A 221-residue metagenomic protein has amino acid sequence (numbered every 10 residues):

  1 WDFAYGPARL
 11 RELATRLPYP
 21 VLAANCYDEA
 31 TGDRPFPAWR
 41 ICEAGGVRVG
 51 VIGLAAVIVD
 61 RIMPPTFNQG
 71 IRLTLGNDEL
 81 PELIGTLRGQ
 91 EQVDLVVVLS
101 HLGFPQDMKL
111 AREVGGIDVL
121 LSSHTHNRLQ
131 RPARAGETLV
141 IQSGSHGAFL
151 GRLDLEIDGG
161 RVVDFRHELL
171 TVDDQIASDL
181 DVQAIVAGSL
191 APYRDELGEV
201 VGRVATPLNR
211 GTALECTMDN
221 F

Functional and structural regions predicted by a protein language model:
W1-Q183, T217-N220: Acidic, metal/ion-coordinating pockets
G89-E91, Q175-F221: Non-catalytic terminal accessory segments
